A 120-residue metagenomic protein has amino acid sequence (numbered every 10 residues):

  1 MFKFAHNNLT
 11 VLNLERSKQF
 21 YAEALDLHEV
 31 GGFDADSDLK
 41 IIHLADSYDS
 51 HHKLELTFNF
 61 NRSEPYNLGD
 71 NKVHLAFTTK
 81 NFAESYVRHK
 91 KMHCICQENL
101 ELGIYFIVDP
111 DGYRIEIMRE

Functional and structural regions predicted by a protein language model:
F2, N8-H51, F106: Core segments of cupin and vicinal oxygen chelate
F4-H6, D70-H74: Eukaryotic phosphotyrosine signaling hubs
N13-L14, T79-A83: Helix N-cap motif at beta-to-alpha junctions
F20, F82-R88: Short amphipathic alpha-helices within nucleic acid-binding modules
V30-F33, I41-H43, Y86-E120: Vicinal oxygen chelate
S47-H51, N61-S63, N81-A83: Short, charged/polar surface micro-motifs in flexible loops or helix N-caps
D49-L54, Y113-I115: Short, charged/polar, Gly/Pro-enriched secondary-structure boundary elements
F58-F60, R119-E120: Acetyl-CoA-dependent GNAT
